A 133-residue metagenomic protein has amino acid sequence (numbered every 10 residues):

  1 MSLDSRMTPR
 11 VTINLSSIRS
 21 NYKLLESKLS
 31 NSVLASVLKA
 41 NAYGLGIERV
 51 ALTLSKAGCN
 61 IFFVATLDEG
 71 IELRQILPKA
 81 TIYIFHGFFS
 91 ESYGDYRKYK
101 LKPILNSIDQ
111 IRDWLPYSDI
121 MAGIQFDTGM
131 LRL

Functional and structural regions predicted by a protein language model:
S2-S5, P9-I13, S17-R19, S30-L133: Active-site-proximal beta-alpha core segment in soluble small-molecule metabolic enzymes
Y22: Histidine/acidic residue-rich metal-binding segments in metalloenzymes
